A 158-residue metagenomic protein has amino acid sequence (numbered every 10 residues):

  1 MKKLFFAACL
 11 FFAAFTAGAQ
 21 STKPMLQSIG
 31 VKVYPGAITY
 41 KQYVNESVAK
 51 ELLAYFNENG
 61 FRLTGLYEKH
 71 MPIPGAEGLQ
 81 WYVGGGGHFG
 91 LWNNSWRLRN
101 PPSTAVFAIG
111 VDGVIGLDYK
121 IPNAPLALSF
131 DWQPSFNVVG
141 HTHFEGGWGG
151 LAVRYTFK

Functional and structural regions predicted by a protein language model:
M1-M25: Cleavable N-terminal export/targeting peptides
A19-T64, K158: Short glycine/proline- and aromatic-enriched beta-strand/turn motifs that initiate or cap beta-hairpins
M25, K32-G36, N59-L63, L79 (+2 more regions): Residues that define the transmembrane beta-barrel architecture of outer-membrane proteins
Q42-F130: Gram-negative (and chloroplast) outer-membrane scaffold detector with strong preference for beta-barrel transmembrane
G85, W132-P134, L151-V153: A structural signal for short, well-ordered beta-strand segments
Q133, V138-T142, T156-K158: Outer-membrane beta-barrel porins/channels
G146-K158: Outer-membrane beta-barrel "beta-signal"
